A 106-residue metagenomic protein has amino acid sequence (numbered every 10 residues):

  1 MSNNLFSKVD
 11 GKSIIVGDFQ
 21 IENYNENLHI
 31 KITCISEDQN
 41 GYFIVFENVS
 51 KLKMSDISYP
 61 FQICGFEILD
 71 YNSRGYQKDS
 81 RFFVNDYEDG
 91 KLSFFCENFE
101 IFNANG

Functional and structural regions predicted by a protein language model:
M1-G106: Surface-exposed, interaction-prone regions used to assemble/regulate multi-protein complexes
